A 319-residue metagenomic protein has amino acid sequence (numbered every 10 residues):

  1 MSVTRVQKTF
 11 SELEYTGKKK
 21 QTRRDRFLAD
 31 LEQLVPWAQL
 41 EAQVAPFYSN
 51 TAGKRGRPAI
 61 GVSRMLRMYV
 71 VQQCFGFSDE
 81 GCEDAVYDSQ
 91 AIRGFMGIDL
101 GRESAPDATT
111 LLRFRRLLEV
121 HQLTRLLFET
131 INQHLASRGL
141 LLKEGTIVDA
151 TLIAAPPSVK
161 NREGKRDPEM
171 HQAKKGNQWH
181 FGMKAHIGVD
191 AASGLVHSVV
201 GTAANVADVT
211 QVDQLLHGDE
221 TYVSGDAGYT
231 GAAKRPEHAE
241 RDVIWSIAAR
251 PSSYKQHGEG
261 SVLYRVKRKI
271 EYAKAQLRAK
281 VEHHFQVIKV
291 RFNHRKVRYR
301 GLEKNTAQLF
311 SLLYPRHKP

Functional and structural regions predicted by a protein language model:
M1-A38, A42-A45: Charged, often Cys/His-bearing segments associated with DNA-binding zinc-finger transcription factors
S2, Q7-S11, V62-L66, V71-C74 (+4 more regions): Polybasic low-complexity intrinsically disordered regions
V3-R5, T9-E14, T221-Y222, A227-A307: Helix-centered, glycine/charged polyanion-binding patches within enzymatic domains that contact phosphate-containing
L28-Q43, F47-R57, G61-E80: A positively charged, amphipathic N-terminal helix/segment that binds anionic biomolecules
E41-S49, N132, F285, K289: Amphipathic, well-packed alpha-helical segments that form the structural scaffold of globular domains
S49, A91-I92: Residue-level marker of structural boundaries
R55-V62, Y299-L309: Structural motif
P319: Charged phosphate-binding loop/patch that engages nucleotide di/tri-phosphates or the phosphate backbone of nucleic
